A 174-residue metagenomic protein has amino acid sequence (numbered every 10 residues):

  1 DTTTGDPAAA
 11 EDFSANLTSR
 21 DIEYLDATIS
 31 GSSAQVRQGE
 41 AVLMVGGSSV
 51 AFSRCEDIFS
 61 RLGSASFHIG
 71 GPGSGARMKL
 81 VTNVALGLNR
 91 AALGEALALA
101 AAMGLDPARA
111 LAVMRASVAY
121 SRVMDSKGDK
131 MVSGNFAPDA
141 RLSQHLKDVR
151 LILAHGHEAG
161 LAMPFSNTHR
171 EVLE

Functional and structural regions predicted by a protein language model:
T2, A27, E40-A41, R61-A65 (+3 more regions): N-terminal glycine-rich phosphate-binding loop for ADP-containing cofactors
T4-G87: Rossmann-fold dinucleotide-binding core
A10, F52, F59, M78-V81 (+6 more regions): A general structural signal for well-ordered alpha-helical segments in protein cores
Y24, R109, P164-T168: Alpha-helix N-cap and coil->helix boundary residues
A76, Y120-E174: Interdomain hinge/lid region at the active-site interface of Rossmann-like NAD(P)-dependent oxidoreductases
L105-S117: Small-residue-rich helix-loop
